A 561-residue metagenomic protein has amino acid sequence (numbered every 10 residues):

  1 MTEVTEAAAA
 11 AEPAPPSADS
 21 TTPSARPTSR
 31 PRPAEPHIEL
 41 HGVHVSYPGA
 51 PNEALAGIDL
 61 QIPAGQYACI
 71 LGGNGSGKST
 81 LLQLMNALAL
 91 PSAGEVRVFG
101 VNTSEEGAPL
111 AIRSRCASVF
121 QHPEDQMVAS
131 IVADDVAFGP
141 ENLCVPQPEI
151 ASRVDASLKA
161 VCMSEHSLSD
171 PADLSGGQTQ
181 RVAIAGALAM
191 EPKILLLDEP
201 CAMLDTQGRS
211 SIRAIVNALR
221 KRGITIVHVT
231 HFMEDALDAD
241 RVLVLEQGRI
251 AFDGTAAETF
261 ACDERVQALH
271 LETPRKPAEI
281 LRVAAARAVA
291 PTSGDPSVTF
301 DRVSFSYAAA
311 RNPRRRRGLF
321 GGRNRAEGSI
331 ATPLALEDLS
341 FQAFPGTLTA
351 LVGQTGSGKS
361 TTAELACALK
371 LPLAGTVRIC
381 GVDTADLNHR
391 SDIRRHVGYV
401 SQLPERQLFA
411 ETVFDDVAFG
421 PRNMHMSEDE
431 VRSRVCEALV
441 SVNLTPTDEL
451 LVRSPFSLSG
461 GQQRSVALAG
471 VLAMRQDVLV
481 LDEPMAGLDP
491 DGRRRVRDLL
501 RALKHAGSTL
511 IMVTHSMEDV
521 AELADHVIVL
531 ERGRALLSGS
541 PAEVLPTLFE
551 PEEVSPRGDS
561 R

Functional and structural regions predicted by a protein language model:
L71-G73, V352-Q354: The feature captures the beta-strand-to-loop junction immediately N-terminal to the Walker
N86, C367: Helix-to-loop junction immediately C-terminal to a conserved catalytic motif
G94-E105, I112, G375-D383, I393: Conserved ABC transporter NBD signature motif
P148-E165, E430-E449: Conserved ABC ATPase "signature" region
D170-L174, Q178, S454-L458, Q462: Conserved ABC ATPase signature
L195-D198, L479-D482: Catalytic Walker B motif of ABC-type/P-loop ATPase nucleotide-binding domains
D235-L237, V520-E522: A short, surface-exposed alpha-helical micro-motif characterized by mixed small hydrophobic and charged/polar residues
